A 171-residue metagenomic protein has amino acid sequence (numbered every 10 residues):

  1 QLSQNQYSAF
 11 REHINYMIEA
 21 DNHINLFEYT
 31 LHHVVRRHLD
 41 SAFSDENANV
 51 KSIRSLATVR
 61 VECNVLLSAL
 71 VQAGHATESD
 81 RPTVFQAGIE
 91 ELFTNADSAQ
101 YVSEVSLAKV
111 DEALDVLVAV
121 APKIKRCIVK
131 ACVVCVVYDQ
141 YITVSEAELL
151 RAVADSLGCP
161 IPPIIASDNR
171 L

Functional and structural regions predicted by a protein language model:
Q1-E19, H23, F27-L171: Small-residue-enriched hydrophobic alpha-helices in membranes
